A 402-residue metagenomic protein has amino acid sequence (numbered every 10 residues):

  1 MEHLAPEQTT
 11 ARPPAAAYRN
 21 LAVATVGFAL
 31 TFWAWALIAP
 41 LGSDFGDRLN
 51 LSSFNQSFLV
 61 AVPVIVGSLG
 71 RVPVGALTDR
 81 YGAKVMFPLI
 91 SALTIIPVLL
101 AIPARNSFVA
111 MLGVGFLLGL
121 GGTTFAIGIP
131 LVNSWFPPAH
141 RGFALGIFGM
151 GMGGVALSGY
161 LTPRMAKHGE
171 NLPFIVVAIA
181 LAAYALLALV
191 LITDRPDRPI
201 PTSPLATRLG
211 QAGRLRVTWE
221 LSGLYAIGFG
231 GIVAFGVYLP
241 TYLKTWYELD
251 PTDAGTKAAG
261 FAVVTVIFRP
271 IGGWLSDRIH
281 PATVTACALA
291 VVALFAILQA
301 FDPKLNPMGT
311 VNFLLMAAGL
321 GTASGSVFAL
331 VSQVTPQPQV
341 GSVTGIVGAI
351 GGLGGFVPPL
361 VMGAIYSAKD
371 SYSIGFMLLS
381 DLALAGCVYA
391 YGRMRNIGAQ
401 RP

Functional and structural regions predicted by a protein language model:
L4-A15, R195-S222: Juxtamembrane intracellular "pre-TM" segments in multi-pass secondary transporters
I38-A39, V217-P270: Extracytoplasmic gate region of multi-pass secondary transporters
L69-S107, S276: Conserved MFS/SLC helix-loop-helix module at the cytosolic interface between two early adjacent transmembrane helices
V114-G151: Cytoplasmic helix-loop-helix junction between adjacent transmembrane helices in 12-TM secondary transporters
T123-F136, T322-P336: Intracellular juxtamembrane helix-capping segments at the cytosolic ends of symmetry-related transmembrane helices
R141-T162, G348-P358: Glycine-rich segments within core transmembrane alpha-helices of 12-TM secondary carriers
I147-I192: Helix-loop-helix hairpin linking two adjacent transmembrane segments in secondary transporters
I279-V327: C-terminal transmembrane helical hairpin of 12-TM major facilitator-type secondary transporters
